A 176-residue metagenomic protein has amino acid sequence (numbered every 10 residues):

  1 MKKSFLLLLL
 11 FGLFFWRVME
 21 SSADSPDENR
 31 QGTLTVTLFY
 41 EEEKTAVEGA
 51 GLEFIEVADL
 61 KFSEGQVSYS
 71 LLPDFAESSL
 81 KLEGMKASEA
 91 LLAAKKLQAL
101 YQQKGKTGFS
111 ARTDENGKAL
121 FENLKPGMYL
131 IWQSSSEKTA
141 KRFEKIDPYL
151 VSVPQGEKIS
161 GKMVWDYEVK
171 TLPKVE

Functional and structural regions predicted by a protein language model:
M1-E176: Solvent-exposed loop/turn and edge beta-strand elements of beta-rich ligand-binding domains
